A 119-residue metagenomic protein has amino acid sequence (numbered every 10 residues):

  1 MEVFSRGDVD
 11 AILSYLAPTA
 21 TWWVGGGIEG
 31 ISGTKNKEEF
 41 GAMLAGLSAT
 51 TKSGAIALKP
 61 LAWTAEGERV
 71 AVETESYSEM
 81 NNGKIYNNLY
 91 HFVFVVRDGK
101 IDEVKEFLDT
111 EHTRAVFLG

Functional and structural regions predicted by a protein language model:
M1-T19: Short acidic-aromatic low-complexity motifs
A17-E68: A solvent-exposed, acidic/Ser-Thr-rich amphipathic alpha-helical stretch
I56-L58, E73, Y86-H91: Short, surface-exposed coil-to-beta transition loops
G67-S76: A short hydrophobic beta-strand element
S76-S78, V96: Hydrophobic beta-strand positions in extracellular immunoglobulin-like domains
S78-I85: Short, cysteine-centered beta-strand-loop-beta hairpins and adjacent loop/turn segments enriched in charged/polar
F92-A115: Short beta-strand edge/turn micro-motifs at domain boundaries
